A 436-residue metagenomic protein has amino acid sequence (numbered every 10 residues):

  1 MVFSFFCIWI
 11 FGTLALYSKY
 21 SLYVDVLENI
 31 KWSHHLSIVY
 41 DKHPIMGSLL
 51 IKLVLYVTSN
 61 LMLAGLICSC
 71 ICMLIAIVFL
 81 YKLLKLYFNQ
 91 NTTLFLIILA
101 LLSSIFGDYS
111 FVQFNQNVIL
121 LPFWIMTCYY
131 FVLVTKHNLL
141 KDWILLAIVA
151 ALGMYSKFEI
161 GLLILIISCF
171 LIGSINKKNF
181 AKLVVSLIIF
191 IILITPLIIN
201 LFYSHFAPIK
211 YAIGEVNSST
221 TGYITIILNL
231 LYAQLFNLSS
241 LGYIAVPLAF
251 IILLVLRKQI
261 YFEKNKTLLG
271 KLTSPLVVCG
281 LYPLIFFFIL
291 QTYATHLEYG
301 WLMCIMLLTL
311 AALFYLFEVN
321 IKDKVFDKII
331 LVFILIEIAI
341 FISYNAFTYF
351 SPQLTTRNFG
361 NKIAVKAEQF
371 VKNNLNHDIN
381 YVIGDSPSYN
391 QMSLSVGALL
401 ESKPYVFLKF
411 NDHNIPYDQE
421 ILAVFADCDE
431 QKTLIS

Functional and structural regions predicted by a protein language model:
A15-I30, V39-L53, S59-L63, H205 (+1 more regions): Extracytoplasmic catalytic/substrate-binding loops of multi-pass membrane glycan-assembly enzymes
H35, D142-K157, S168-C169, I189-I192: Membrane-interface alpha helices of multi-pass inner-membrane proteins
H35-L36, V277, L281, Y293-V325: Hydrophobic/aromatic-rich transmembrane helices and adjacent perimembrane loops
I67-F88, L102, G107, I125-Y130: Transmembrane-helix motifs of polytopic, lipid-linked glycan transferases
L86-Q90, I125-D142, F317: Membrane-interface transmembrane helices that cradle and orient dolichyl/undecaprenyl
Y109-I119: Short acidic/glycine- and proline-prone juxtamembrane loop motifs at membrane-interface regions of multi-pass membrane
L163-L269, P283-F288: Transmembrane-lumen/periplasm boundary regions of multi-pass, lipid-linked membrane glycan transferases
I164-L165, C169, Q353-R357, N361-L422 (+1 more regions): Short periplasmic/luminal acceptor-recognition loop of GT-C membrane glycosyltransferases, typified by
